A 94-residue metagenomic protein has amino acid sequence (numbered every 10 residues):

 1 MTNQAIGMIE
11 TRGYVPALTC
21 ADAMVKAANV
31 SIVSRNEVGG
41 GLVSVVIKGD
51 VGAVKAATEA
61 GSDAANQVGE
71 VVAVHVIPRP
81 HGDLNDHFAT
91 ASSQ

Functional and structural regions predicted by a protein language model:
M1-Q94: Terminal helix-to-tail segments of small alpha-helical proteins
